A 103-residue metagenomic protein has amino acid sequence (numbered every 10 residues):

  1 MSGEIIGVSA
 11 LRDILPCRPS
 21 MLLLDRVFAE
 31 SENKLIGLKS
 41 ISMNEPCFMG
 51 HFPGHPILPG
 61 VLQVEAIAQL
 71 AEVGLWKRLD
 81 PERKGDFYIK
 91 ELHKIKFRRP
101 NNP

Functional and structural regions predicted by a protein language model:
S2-I5, L70-P103: Hydrophobic beta-strand-centered segment that forms part of the acyl-chain substrate-binding groove
I5, C17-M21, V61: Electropositive phosphate-/nucleotide-binding environments in soluble metabolic enzymes
V8-R18, E82-K84: Short aromatic-glycine motifs in intrinsically disordered, low-complexity regions
L15, M43, K96-R99: Short, well-ordered turn and helix-capping elements at secondary-structure junctions
C17, G37-S40, F87, H93: Small/polar/charged residue-enriched interaction surfaces, especially the RNA/DNA-contacting tracks of RNP/CRISPR
P19-L58: Catalytic strand-loop segment that frames the active site of acyl-thioester-processing enzymes
G50-P59, Q63-E72: Compact, glycine-rich, soluble single-domain proteins
